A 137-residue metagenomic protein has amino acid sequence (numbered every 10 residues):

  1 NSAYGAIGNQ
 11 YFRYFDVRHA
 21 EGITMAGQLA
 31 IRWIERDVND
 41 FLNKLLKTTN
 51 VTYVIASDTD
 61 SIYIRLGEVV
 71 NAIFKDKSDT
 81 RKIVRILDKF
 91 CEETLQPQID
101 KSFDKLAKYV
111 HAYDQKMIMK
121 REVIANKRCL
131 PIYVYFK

Functional and structural regions predicted by a protein language model:
N1-R36, D40-L45, N50, I64-R65: Helical catalytic core of nucleic-acid polymerases
Y53-D58, H111-A112: Short beta-strand
Y63-K137: C-terminal polymerase-core module
